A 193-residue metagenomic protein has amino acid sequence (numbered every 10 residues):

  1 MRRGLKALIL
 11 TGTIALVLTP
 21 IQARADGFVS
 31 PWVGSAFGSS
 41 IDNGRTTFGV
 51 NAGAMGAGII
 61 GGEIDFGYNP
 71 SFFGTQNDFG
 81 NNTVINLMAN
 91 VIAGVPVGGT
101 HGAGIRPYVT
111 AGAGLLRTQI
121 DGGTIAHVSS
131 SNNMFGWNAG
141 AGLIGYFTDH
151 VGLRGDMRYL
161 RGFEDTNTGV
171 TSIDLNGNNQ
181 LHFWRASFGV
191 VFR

Functional and structural regions predicted by a protein language model:
M1-D26: Cleavable N-terminal export/targeting peptides
R24-G34: Cleaved targeting-peptide boundary
V33-S35, G74, G122-H127, V170-D174: Extracytoplasmic loops and strand-loop junctions of Gram-negative outer membrane beta-barrel proteins
F37-T46, Q76-F79: Solvent-exposed loop/turn segments connecting transmembrane beta-strands in outer-membrane beta-barrel proteins
N43-V50, M88: Short amphipathic alpha-helical segment that frequently serves as the phosphate-/nucleotide-binding helix
A54-H127, N132-G136, G145, F183-R193: Gram-negative (and chloroplast) outer-membrane scaffold detector with strong preference for beta-barrel transmembrane
S71-F73, T148-R193: Predominantly the C-terminal beta-signal and adjacent terminal strand-loop region of outer-membrane beta-barrel
I120, A126-T168: A charged, solvent-exposed segment within the mature domains of Sec-exported extracytoplasmic proteins
